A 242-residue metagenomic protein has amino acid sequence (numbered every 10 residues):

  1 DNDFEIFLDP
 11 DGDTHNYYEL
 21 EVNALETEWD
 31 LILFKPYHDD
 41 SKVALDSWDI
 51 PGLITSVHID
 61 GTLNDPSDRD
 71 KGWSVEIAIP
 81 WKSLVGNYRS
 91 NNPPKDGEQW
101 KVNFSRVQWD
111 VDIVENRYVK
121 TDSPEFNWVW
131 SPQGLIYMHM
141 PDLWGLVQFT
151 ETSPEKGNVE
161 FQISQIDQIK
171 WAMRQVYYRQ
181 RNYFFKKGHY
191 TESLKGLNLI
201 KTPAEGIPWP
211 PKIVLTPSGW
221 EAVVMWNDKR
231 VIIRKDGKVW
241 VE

Functional and structural regions predicted by a protein language model:
D1-R181: Structural preference for beta-rich elements and adjacent junctions enriched in aromatics
A78-W81, V223-R230: Secondary-structure transition/turn motif
I113-N116, L197, I207: Extended hydrophobic/aromatic segments used for targeting, binding, or gating
Q175-E205: Short, glycine/small-hydrophobic-rich surface segments
E205-M225: Surface-exposed, charged secondary-structure patches
K229-E242: A short, surface-exposed beta-strand/turn
